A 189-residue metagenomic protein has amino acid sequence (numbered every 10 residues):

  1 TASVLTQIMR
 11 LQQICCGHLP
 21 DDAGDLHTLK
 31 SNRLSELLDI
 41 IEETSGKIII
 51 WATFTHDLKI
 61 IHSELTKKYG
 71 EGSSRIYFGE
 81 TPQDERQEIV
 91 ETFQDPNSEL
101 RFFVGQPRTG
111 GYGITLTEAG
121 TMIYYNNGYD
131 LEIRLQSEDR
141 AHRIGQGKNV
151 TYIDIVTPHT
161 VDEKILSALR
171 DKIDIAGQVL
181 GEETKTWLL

Functional and structural regions predicted by a protein language model:
T1-I114, E183-L189: Conserved Helicase C-terminal RecA-like lobe
L58-H62, Q87, R101-N126, D130-N149: SF2 helicase motor core recognition
F78-E80, N126, V156: Residues at the C-termini of beta-strands that transition into short coil/loop
Y129-L189: A conserved SF2-helicase RecA2
